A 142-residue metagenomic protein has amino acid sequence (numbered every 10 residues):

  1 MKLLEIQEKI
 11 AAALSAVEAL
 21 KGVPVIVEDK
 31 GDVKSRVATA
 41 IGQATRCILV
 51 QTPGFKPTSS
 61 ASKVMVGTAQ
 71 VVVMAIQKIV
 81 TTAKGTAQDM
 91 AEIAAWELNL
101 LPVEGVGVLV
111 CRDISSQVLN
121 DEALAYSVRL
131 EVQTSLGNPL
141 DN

Functional and structural regions predicted by a protein language model:
M1-K30, S35-N142: Charged, amphipathic alpha-helical segments and their flanking helix caps
